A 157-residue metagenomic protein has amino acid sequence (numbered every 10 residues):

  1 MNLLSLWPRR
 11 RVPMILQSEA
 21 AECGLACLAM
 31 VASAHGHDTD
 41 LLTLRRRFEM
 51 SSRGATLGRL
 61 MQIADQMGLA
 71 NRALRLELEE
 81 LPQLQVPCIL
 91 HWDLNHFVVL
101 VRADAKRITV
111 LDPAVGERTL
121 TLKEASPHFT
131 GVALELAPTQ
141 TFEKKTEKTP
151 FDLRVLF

Functional and structural regions predicted by a protein language model:
M1-F157: Membrane-integrated ABC transporters
